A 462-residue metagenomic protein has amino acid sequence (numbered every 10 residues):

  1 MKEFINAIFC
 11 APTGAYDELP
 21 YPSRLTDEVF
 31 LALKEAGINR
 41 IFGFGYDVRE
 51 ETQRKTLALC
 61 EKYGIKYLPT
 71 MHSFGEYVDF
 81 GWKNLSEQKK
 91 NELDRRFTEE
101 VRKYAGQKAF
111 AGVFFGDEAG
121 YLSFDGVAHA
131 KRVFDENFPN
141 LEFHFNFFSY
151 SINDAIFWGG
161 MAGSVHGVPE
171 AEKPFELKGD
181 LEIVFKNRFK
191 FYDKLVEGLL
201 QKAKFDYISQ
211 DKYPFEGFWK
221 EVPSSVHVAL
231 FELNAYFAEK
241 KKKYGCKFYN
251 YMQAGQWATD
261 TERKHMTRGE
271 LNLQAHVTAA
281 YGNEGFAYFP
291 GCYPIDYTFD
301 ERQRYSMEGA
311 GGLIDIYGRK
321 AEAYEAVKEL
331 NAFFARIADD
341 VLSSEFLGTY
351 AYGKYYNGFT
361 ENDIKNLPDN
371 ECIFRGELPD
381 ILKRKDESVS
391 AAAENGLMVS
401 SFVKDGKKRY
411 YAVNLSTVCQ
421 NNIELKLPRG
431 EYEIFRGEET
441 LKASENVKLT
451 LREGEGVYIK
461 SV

Functional and structural regions predicted by a protein language model:
M1-R429, R436, T440-S461: Glycan-processing catalytic domains of CAZymes
